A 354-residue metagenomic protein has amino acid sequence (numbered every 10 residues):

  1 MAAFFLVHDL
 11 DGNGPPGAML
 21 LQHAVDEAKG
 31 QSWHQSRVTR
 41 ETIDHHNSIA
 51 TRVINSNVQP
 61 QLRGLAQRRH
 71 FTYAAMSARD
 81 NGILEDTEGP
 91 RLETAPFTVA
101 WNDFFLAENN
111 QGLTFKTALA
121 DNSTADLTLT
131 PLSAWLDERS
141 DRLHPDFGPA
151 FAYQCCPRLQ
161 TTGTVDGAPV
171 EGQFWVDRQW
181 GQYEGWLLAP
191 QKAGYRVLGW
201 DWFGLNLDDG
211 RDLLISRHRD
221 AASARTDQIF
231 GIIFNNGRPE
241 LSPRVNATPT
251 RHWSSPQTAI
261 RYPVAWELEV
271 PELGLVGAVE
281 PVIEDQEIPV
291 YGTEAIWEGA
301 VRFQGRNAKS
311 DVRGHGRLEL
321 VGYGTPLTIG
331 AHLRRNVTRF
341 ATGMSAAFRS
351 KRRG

Functional and structural regions predicted by a protein language model:
M1-G354: Structured soluble/peripheral alpha/beta segments that form catalytic or ligand/cofactor-binding pockets
